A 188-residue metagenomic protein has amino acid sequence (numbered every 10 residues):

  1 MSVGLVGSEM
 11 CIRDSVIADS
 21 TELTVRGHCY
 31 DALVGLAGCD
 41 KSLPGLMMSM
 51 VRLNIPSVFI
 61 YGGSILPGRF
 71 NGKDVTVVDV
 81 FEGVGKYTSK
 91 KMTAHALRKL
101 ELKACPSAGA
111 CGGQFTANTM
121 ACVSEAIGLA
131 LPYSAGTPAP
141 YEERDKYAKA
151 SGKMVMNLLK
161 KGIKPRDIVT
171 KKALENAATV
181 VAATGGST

Functional and structural regions predicted by a protein language model:
M1-G7, C11-I12: Single conserved hydrophobic/aromatic residue that forms the stacking wall/gate of nucleotide- or nucleobase-binding
R13-V169, A173-N176, V181: Active-site cavity-forming subdomains of large catalytic enzyme subunits
